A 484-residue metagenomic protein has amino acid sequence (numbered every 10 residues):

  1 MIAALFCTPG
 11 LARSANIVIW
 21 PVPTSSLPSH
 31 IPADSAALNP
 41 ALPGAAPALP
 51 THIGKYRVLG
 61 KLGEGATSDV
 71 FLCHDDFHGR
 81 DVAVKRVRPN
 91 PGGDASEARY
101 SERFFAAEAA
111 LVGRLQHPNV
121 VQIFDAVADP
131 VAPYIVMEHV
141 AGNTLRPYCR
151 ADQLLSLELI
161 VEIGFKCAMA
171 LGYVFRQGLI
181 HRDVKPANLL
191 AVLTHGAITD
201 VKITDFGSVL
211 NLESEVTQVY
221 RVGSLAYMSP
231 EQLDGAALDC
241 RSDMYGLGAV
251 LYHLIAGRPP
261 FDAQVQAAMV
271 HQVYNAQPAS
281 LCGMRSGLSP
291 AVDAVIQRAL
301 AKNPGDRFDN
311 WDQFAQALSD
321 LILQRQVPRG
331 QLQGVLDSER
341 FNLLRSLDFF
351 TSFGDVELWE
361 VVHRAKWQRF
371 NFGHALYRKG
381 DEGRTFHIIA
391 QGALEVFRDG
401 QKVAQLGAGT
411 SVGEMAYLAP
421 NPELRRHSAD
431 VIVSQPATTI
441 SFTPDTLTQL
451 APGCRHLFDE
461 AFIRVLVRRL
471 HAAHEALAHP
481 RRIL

Functional and structural regions predicted by a protein language model:
D69: Conserved N-lobe ATP-binding subsite of Hanks-type protein kinase domains, especially the beta3 VAIK lysine
R88-R114: AlphaC helix of the eukaryotic protein kinase fold
A126: Activation-segment/catalytic-loop signature of the eukaryotic protein kinase fold
P130-T144: Conserved short submotifs of the Hanks-type protein kinase catalytic core that shape the nucleotide-binding pocket
I163-G164: Activation segment signature within eukaryotic-like protein kinase domains
A168-L179: Protein kinase catalytic-loop region centered on the HRD/HxD motif
H374-P436, L447, I463: Cyclic nucleotide-binding regulatory domains
